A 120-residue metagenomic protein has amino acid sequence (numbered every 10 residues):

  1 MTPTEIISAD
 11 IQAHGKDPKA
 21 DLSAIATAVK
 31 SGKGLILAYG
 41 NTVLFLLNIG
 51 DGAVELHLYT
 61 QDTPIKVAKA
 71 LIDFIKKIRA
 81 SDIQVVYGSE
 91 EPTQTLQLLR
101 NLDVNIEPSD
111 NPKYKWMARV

Functional and structural regions predicted by a protein language model:
M1-S23: Short amphipathic alpha-helix that is part of the acyltransferase structural core
T27-V43: Conserved beta-hairpin
N48-G52, S109-P112: Short, ordered beta-strand-loop transition motifs
I49-D62: Conserved acetyl-CoA binding element of GNAT-fold acetyltransferases
T63-I78, L96-Q97, N101: Conserved acetyl-CoA-binding loop-helix of GNAT-fold acetyltransferases
A80-I83: Short, high-confidence coil segments that cap the C-terminus of an alpha-helix and link into the following beta-strand
V86-R100, E107-D110: Conserved beta-strand-loop-alpha-helix junction that forms the acyl-donor binding cleft
N105-R119: Conserved catalytic-core motifs of GNAT/GCN5-like acyltransferases
